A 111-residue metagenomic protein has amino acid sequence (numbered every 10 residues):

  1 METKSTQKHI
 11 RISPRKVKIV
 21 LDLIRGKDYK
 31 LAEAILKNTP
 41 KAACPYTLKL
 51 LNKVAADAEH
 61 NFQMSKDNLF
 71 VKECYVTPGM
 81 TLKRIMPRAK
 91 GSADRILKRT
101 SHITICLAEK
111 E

Functional and structural regions predicted by a protein language model:
M1-V76, K98-E111: Ribosome large-subunit tunnel/peptidyl-transferase-proximal elements
T81-I103: C-terminal structural segments of small proteins and small subunits
